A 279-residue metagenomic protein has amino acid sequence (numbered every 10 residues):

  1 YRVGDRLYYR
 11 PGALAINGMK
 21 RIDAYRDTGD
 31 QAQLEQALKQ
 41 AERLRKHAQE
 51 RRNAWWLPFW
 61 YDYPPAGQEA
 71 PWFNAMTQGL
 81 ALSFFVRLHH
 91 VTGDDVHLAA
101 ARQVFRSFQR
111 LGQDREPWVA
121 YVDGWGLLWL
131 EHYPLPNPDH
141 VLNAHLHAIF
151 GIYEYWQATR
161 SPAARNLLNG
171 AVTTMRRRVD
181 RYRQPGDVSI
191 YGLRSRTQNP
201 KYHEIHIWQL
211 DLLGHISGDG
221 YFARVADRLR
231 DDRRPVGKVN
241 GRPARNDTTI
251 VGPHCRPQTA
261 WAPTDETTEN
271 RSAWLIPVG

Functional and structural regions predicted by a protein language model:
Y1-G4, E35-W56, L98-A120, P162-D187 (+1 more regions): Long, well-ordered core segments of solenoidal/helical folds
Y1-L7, A158, H203-G279: Terminal, non-catalytic domain-edge segments
Y1-R6, A54-F73, W118-V141, Q184-I205 (+3 more regions): Carbohydrate-binding/catalytic loop surfaces
Y1-T28, A32-A48, N53-A70: Internal amphipathic alpha-helical repeat/solenoid segments
R10-Y25, F73-H89, H140-W156, Q198-G214: Well-ordered alpha-helical segments within folded domains of soluble proteins
A24-K39, L88-Q103, Y153-G170, L213-D227: Structural helix-adjacent loops and short alpha-helical linkers that scaffold large soluble proteins
N53-S107: Hydrophobic alpha-helical segments and helix pairs
E154-T197, K201-E204, L210, G214 (+1 more regions): Surface-exposed substrate-engagement region within the catalytic domains of secreted or surface-exposed extracellular
